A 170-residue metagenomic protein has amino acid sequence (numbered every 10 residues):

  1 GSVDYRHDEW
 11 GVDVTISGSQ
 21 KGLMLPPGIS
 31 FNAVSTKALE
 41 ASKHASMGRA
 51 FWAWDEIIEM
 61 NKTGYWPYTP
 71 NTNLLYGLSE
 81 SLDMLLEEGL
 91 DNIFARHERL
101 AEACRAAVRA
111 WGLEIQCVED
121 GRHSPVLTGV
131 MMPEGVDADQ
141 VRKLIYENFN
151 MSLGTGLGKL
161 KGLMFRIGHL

Functional and structural regions predicted by a protein language model:
G1, G18-Q20, P27, V34-T36 (+4 more regions): Fold-independent oxyanion-binding glycine-rich loops and adjacent beta-strand/coil segments at enzyme active sites
G1-V14, G18: Conserved PLP phosphate-binding loop immediately N-terminal to the Schiff-base lysine helix in PLP-dependent enzymes
W10-V12, P26-I29, F149, K161: Short coil/turn connectors at secondary-structure junctions
D13-V14, S30-F31, R105, M151-S152: Structural motif
G22-A106, A110: Active-site C-terminal subdomain of aminotransferase-like
E114-N148: Conserved PLP-binding catalytic core of the aspartate aminotransferase-like
G129-E134, S152-L170: Conserved PLP-binding active-site segment of the aspartate aminotransferase-like
